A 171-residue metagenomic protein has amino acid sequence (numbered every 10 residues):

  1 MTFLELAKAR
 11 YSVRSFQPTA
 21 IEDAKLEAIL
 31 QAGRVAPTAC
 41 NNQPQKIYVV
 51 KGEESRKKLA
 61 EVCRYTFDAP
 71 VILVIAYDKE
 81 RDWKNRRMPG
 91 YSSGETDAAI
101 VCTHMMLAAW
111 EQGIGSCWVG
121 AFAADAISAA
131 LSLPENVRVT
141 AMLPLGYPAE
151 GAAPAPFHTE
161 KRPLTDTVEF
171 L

Functional and structural regions predicted by a protein language model:
M1-L171: Acidic, surface-exposed loops and disordered segments
